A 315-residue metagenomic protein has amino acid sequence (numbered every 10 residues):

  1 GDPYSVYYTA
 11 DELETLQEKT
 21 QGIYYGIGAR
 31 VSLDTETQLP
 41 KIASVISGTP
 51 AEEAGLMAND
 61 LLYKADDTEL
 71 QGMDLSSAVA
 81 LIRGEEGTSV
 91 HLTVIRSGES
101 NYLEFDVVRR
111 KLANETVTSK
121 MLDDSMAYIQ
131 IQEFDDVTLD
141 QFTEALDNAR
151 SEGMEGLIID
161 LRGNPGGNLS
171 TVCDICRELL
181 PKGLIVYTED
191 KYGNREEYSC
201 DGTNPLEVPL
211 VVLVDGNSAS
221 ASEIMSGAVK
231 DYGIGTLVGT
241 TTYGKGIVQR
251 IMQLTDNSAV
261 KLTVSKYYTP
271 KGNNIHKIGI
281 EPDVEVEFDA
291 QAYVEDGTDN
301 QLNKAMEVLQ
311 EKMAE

Functional and structural regions predicted by a protein language model:
G1-P40, S89-H91, I95-D106, T116 (+1 more regions): Extended, small/polar residue-biased N-terminal targeting/export presequences and adjacent propeptide/linker tracts
G22-A65: Glycine-rich active-site/cofactor-binding loop and its immediate structural neighborhood
K41-S44, E52-A58, D66-E69, D74-T255: Cleft-lining beta-strand/loop regions that shape enzyme active-site pockets
L254-D256, K261-S265: Short acidic, Pro/Gly- and aromatic-enriched capping/linker segments at domain boundaries
T269: Short, acidic, Ser/Thr-enriched surface-loop or helix-capping motifs
I275, V294-D296, N300-E315: Conserved functional hotspot residues or short segments at active or partner-binding sites across diverse domains
